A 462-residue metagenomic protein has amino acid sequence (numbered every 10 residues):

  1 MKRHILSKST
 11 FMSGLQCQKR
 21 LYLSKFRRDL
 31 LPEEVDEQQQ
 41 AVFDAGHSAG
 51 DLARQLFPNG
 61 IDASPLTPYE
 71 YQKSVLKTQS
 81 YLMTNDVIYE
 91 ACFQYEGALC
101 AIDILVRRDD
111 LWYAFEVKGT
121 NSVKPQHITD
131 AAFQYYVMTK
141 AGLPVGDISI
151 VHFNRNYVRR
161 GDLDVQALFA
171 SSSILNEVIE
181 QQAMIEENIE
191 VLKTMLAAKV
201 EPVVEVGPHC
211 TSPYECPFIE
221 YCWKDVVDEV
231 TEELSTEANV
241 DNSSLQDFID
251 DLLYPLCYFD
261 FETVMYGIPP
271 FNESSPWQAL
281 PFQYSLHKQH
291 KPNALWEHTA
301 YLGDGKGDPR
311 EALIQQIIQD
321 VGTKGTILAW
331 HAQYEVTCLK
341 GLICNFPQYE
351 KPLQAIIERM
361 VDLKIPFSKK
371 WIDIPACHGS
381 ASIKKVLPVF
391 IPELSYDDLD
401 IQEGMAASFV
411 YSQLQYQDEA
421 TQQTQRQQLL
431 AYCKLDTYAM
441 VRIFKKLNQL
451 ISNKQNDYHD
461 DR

Functional and structural regions predicted by a protein language model:
M1-D110, E233-T236: Metal-dependent nuclease catalytic cores that hydrolyze phosphodiester bonds in DNA/RNA, characterized by
L23-S24, K224-V226, Y266-P269: Short helix/loop capping segments that flank catalytic or ligand/cofactor-binding pockets
E70, D86-Y95, L99-D103, A114-V117 (+2 more regions): Conserved DEDDh/DEDDy metal-dependent 3′-5′ exonuclease domain
N85-F93, P255-M265: Two-metal-ion RNase H-like nuclease active-site motif
G161-D228, V386-D461: Acidic, Mg2+-coordinating catalytic module of metal-dependent nucleases/exonucleases that use a two-metal-ion mechanism
C216, F259-F261, A329-A332: Short His-Asn-centered micro-motif
E232-L256: N-terminal accessory regions of nucleic-acid-interacting proteins
F261-A312: Metal-dependent catalytic core segments for phosphate chemistry
